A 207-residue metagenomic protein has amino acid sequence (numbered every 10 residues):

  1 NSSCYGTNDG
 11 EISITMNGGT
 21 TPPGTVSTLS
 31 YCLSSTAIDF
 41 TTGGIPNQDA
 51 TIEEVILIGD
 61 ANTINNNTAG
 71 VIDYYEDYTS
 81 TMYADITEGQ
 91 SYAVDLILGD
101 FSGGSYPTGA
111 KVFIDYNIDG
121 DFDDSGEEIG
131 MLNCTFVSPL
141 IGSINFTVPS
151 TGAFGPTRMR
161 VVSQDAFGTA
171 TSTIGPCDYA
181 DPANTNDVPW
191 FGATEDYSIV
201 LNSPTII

Functional and structural regions predicted by a protein language model:
N1, I206-I207: Generic structural motif
N1-Y5, L29-Y31: Short, solvent-exposed loop/edge segments of extracellular or virion-exposed proteins
S3-E11, E88-A93: Short coil/turn motif common to extracellular beta-sandwich-like domains
S3-T7, G18-P23, G103-G104: Extracellular acidic loop/turn motifs
E11, T205-I206: Generic short N-terminal amphipathic or hydrophobic helices
I12-G19, I97-F101: Acidic, Ser/Thr
G24-T205: A broad "non-catalytic interaction surface" signal
